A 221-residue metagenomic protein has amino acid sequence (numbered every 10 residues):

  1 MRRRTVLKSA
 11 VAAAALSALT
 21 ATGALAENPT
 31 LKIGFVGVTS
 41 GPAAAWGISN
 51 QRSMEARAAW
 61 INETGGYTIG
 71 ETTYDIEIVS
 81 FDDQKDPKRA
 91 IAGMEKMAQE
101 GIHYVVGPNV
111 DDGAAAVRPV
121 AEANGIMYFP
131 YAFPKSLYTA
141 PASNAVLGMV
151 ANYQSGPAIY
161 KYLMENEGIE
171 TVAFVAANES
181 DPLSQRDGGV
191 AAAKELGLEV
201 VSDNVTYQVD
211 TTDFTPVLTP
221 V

Functional and structural regions predicted by a protein language model:
R3-K8: N-terminal export leaders
V11-T20: Bacterial N-terminal signal peptides
T22-A26: Sec/Tat signal peptide C-region and signal peptidase I cleavage site
N28, R52-E77, E195-L198: Signal peptide-proximal N-terminal region of secreted/periplasmic/extracellular or secretory-lumen proteins
P29-L31, I76, G168-T171: Nucleotide donor/acceptor-binding cores
G34-R57, F81-P87, V110-D112, V175-S184: Extracytoplasmic "Venus flytrap"
E71-Q99, Q154-A158, Y207-V221: Structural motif
I102-V205, V209, T215: Extracytoplasmic ligand/sensor domains, especially the bilobed periplasmic-binding protein
